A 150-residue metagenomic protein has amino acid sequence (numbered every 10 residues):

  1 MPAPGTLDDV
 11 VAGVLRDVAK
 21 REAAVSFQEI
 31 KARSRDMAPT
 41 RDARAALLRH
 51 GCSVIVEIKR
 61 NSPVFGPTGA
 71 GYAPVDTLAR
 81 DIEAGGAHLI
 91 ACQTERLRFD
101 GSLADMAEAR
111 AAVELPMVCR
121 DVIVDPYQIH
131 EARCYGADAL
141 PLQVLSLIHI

Functional and structural regions predicted by a protein language model:
M1-M117: Conserved N-terminal beta1-alpha1 strand-loop-helix module at the mouth
G86, G136-A137: Active-site-proximal glycine-rich helix-loop-beta segment
L89, A139-L140: A short hydrophobic/small-residue beta-strand
Q93-T94, R120-D121, L142-L145: Short beta->alpha connector loops at strand-helix junctions that form conserved, small/polar/Pro-enriched
V113, Y135-G136: Short, structured coil segments at secondary-structure junctions
L115-D125: Glycine- and Gly-Pro-enriched alpha-helical subdomains that act as flexible, kink-prone "lid/hinge" or packing modules
V124-Y135: Catalytic cores of alpha/beta
H149-I150: Conserved small/polar residues in nucleotide/adenosyl-binding loops
